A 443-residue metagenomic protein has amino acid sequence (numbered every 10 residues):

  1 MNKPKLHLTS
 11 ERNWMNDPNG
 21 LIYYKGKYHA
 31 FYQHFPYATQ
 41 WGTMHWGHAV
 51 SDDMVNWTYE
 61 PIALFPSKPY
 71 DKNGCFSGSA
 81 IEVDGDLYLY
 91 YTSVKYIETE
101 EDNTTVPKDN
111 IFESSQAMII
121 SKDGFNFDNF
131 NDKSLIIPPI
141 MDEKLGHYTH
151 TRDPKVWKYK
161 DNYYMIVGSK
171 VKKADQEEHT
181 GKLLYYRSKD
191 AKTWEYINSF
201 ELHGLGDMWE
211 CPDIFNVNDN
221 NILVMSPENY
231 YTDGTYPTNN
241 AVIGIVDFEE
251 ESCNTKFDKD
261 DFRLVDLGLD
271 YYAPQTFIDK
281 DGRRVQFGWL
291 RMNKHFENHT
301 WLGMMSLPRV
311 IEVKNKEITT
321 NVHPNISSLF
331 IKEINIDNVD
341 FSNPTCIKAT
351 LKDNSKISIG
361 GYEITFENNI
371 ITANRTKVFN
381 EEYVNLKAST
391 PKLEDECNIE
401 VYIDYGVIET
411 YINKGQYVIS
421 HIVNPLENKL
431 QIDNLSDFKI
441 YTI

Functional and structural regions predicted by a protein language model:
M1-D153, K158-L205, N218-L267, L290-F330 (+2 more regions): Beta-rich carbohydrate-recognition and catalytic domains
W209-P212, Y272-P274: Repeated scaffold domains used in trafficking and secretory/extracellular systems, primarily beta-propellers
V242-I443: Beta-rich accessory regions
